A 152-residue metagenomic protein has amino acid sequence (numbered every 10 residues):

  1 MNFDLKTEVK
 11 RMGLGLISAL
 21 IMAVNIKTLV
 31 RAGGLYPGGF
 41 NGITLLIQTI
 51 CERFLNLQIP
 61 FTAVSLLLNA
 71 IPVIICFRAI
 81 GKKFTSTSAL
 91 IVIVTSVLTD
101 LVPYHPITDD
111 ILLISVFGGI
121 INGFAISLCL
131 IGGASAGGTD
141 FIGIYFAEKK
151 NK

Functional and structural regions predicted by a protein language model:
M1-K152: Core subunits and conserved enzymes of cellular information-processing and envelope-translocation systems across
